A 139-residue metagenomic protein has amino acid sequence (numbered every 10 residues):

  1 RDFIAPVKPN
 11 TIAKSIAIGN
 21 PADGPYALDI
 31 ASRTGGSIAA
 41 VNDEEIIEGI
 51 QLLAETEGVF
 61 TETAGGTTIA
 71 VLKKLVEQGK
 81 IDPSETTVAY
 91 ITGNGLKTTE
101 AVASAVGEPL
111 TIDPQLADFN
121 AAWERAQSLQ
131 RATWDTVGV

Functional and structural regions predicted by a protein language model:
R1-F60, S104-V139: Active-site/ligand-binding loops adjacent to catalytic centers
I46, I50-K97: Claisen-condensing/thiolase-fold acyl-transfer catalytic domains that form or cleave C-C bonds in fatty acid
T99-A103: Short acidic, glycine/serine/threonine-rich loops at helix termini
